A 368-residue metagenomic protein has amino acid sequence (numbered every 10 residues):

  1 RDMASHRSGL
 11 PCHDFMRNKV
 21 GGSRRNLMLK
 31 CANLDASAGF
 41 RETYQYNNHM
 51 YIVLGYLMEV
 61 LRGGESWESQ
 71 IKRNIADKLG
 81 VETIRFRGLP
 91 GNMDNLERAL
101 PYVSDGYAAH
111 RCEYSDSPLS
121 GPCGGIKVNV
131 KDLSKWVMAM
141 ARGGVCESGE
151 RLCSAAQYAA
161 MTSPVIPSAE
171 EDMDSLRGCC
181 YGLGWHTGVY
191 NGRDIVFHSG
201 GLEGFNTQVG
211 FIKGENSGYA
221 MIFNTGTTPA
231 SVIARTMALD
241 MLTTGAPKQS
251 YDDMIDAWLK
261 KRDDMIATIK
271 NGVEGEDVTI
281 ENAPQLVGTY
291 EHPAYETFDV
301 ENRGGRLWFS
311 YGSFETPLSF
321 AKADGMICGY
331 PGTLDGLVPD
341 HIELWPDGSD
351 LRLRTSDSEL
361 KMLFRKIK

Functional and structural regions predicted by a protein language model:
R1-E203, T207-Q208: Short, surface-exposed loop or secondary-structure junction motifs that flank catalytic or metal-binding residues
Y102, W185-T187, V209-F211, D299-V300 (+2 more regions): A structural signal for short hydrophobic beta-strand segments in well-ordered beta-sheet cores
A141, Y190-G192, G201-E203, N224-T227 (+3 more regions): Short, glycine-/Ser/Thr-/acidic-enriched flexible segments
N191, G214-E215, G304: Residue-level recognition of short loop/turn positions
F197, Q208-F211, E215-T225, R352-R354: Short, well-ordered beta-strand elements
E203-N206, T227-A230, T297-F298: Flexible loop/turn segments at secondary-structure boundaries
E215-P247: Contiguous hydrophobic, core-forming segments of folded domains
T236-K368: Peripheral terminal and inter-domain segments
